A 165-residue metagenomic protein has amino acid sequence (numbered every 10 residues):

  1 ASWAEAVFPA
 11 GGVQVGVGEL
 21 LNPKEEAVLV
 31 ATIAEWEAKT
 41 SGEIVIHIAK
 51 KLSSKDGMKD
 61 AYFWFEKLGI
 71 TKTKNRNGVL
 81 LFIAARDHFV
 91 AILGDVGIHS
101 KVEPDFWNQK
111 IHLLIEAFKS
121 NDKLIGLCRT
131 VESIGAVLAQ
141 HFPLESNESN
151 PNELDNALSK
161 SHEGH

Functional and structural regions predicted by a protein language model:
A1-N77, A85-H165: A structural boundary signal for the start of the first folded domain, especially the loop/turn and N-capping region
L81: Short basic (Lys/Arg) and small-residue
